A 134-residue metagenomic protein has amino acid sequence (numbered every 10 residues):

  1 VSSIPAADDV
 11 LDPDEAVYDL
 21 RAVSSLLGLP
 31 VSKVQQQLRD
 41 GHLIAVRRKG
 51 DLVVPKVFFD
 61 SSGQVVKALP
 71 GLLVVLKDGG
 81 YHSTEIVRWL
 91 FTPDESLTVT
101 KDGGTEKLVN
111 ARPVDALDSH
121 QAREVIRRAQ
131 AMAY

Functional and structural regions predicted by a protein language model:
V1-Y134: Non-transmembrane "mature" sequence context
